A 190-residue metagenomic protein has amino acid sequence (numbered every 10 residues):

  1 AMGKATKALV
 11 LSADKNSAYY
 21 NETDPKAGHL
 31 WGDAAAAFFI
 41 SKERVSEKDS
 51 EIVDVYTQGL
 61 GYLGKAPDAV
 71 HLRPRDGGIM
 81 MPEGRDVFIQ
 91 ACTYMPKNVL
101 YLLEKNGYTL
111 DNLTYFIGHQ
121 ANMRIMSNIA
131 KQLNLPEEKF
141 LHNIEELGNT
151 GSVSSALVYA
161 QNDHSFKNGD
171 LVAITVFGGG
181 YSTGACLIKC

Functional and structural regions predicted by a protein language model:
A1-K4, T114-C190: Claisen-condensing/thiolase-fold acyl-transfer catalytic domains that form or cleave C-C bonds in fatty acid
G3-A34: Flexible, glycine-rich active-site loops centered on histidine and acidic residues that chelate a metal or position
A5-N16, P67-L72, I125-E137: Acidic-glycine-rich active-site phosphate/pyrophosphate-binding loop
S12-S17, Q58-L60, E146, V176-Y181: Acidic, glycine-rich active-site loops and adjacent beta-strand->loop/helix elements that engage anionic groups
E22-T93, K97, F177, C190: Condensing-enzyme catalytic core mediating Claisen C-C bond formation in acyl metabolism
Y94-K105, N128, Q132, V158: Phosphate/ATP-binding catalytic cores across multiple sugar-kinase/actin-like superfamilies, primarily ASKHA
K97-T114, N162-F166: Phosphate/pyrophosphate-binding loops at sites that engage ATP/ADP/AMP, CoA/4′-phosphopantetheine, polyphosphate
